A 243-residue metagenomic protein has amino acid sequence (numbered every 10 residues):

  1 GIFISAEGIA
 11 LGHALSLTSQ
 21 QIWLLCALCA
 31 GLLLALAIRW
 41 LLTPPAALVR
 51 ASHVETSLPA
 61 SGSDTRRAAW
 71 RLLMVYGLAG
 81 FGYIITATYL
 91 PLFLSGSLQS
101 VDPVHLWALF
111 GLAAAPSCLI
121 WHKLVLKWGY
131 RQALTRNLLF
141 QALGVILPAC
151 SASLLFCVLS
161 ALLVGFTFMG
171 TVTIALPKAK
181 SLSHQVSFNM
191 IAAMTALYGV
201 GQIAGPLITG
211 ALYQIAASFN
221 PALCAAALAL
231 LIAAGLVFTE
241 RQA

Functional and structural regions predicted by a protein language model:
G1-L42: Helix-loop-helix hairpin linking two adjacent transmembrane segments in secondary transporters
H13-C29, G210-L230: A membrane-interface helix-boundary motif in multi-pass transporters
L33-L42, C224-A243: Multi-pass alpha-helical transporter architecture, strongest for 12-TM Major Facilitator/SLC carriers used
R67-A108, A115-P116: Extracytoplasmic gate region of multi-pass secondary transporters
S117-Y130, Y213-Q214: Helix-to-loop junctions at the C-terminal end of transmembrane segments in multipass secondary transporters
Q132-L147: Structural signature of the two symmetry-related core transmembrane helices
M169-S183: Intracellular juxtamembrane helix-capping segments at the cytosolic ends of symmetry-related transmembrane helices
L182-S218, A226: A late C-terminal transmembrane helix in Major Facilitator Superfamily
